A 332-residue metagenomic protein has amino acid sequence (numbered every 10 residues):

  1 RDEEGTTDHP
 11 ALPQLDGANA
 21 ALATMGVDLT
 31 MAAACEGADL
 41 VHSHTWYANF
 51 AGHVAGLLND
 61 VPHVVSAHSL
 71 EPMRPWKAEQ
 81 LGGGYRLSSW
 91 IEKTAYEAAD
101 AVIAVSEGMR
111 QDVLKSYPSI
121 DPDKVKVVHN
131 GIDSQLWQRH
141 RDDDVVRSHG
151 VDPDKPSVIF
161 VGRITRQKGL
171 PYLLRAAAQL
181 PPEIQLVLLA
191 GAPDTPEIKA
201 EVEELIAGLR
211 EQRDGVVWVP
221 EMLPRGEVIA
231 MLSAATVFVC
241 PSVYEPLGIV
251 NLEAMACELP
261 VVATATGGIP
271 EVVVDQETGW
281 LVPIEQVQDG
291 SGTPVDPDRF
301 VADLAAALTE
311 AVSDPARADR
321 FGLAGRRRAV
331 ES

Functional and structural regions predicted by a protein language model:
P62, P72-T94: Nucleotide-sugar donor phosphate/pyrophosphate-binding loop at the beta->alpha transition of glycosyltransferases
G108, G131: Carbohydrate-associated surface elements
K155, K199-G226: Nucleotide-activated donor-binding/catalytic signature segment of Leloir-type glycosyltransferases, i.e., the conserved
P156, F160-Q179, A200: A conserved mid-protein helix/loop that constitutes part of the nucleotide-sugar donor-binding site
A230-A235: Short alpha-helical donor nucleotide-sugar binding micro-motif in glycosyltransferases
V243: Aromatic "clamp/platform" in nucleotide-sugar-dependent glycosyltransferases that forms part of the donor/acceptor
P260-A263, V273, W280-L281: Short hydrophobic beta-strand element within catalytic cores of glycosyltransferases and related nucleotide-activated
V295, R299, D303, V312-S332: A charged, aromatic-enriched C-terminal amphipathic alpha-helix characteristic of glycosyltransferases across folds
